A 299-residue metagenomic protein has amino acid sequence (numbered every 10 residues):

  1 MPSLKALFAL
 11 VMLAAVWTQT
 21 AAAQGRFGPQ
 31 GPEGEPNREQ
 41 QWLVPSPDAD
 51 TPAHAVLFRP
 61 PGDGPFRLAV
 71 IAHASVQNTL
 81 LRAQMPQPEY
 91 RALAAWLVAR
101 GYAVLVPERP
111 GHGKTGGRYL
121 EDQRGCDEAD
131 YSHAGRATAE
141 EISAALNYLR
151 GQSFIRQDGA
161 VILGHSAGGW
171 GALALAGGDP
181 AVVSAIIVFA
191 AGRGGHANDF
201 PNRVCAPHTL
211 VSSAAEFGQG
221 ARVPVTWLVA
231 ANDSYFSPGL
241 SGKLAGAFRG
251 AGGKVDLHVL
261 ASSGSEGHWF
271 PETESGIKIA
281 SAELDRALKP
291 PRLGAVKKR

Functional and structural regions predicted by a protein language model:
Q24-D63: N-terminal cap/lid segment of alpha/beta-hydrolase-fold proteins
G64-F66, S75-V106, P110-K114: Short substrate-entry loop that stabilizes the transition state in hydrolases
A72, P107-R109, F189, L260: Alpha/beta-hydrolase
A72-A74, V229: The conserved beta1-alpha1 loop
G125-S153: Alpha/beta-hydrolase active-site loop
A144-L210, E216: Primarily recognizes the serine-hydrolase "nucleophile elbow" in alpha/beta-hydrolase and SGNH/GDSL folds
A185, A191-A251: The feature captures the conserved acid-bearing segment of alpha/beta-hydrolase catalytic domains
G242, A251-R299: C-terminal catalytic histidine-bearing segment of alpha/beta-hydrolase fold enzymes
